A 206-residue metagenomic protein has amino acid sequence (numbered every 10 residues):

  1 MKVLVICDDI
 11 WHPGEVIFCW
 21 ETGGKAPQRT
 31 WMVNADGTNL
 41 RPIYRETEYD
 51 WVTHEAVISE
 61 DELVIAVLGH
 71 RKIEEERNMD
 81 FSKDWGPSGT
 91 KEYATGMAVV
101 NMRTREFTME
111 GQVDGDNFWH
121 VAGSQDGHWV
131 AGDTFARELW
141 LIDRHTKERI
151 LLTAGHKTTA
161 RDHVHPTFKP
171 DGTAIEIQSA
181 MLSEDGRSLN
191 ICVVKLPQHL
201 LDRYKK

Functional and structural regions predicted by a protein language model:
M1-K206: Sequence signature of WD/YWTD-type beta-propeller architectures
